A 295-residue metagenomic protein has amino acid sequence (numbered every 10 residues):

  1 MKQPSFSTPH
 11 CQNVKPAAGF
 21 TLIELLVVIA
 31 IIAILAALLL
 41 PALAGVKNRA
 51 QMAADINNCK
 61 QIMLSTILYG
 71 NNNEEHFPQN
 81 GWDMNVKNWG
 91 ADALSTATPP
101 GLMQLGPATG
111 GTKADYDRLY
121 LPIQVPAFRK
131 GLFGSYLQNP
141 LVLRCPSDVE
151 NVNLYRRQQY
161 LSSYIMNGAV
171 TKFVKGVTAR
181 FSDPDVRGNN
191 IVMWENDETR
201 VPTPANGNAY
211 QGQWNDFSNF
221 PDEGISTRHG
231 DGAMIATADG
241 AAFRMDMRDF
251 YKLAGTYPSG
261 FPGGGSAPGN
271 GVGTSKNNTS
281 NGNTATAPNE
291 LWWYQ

Functional and structural regions predicted by a protein language model:
M1-F20: N-terminal leader/signal peptides at the extreme start of proteins
P4-F6, A30, A37, P41 (+3 more regions): Residue-level signal for well-ordered alpha-helical scaffold segments within enzymatic catalytic domains
S5, Q12-N13, A37, E74 (+2 more regions): Generic N-terminal simple sequence motifs
S7-H10, I23, I29, M63: Generic alpha-helix initiation/capping and coil-helix boundary signal
T8, T21-L25, I34-A42, A93 (+3 more regions): Acidic/proline-rich low-complexity IDRs
A17-N57: Amphipathic alpha-helical segments typified by the pilin-like N-terminal helix that continues immediately C-terminal
A53-Q295: Short, well-structured segments within or immediately adjacent to enzyme catalytic domains that line ligand-binding
